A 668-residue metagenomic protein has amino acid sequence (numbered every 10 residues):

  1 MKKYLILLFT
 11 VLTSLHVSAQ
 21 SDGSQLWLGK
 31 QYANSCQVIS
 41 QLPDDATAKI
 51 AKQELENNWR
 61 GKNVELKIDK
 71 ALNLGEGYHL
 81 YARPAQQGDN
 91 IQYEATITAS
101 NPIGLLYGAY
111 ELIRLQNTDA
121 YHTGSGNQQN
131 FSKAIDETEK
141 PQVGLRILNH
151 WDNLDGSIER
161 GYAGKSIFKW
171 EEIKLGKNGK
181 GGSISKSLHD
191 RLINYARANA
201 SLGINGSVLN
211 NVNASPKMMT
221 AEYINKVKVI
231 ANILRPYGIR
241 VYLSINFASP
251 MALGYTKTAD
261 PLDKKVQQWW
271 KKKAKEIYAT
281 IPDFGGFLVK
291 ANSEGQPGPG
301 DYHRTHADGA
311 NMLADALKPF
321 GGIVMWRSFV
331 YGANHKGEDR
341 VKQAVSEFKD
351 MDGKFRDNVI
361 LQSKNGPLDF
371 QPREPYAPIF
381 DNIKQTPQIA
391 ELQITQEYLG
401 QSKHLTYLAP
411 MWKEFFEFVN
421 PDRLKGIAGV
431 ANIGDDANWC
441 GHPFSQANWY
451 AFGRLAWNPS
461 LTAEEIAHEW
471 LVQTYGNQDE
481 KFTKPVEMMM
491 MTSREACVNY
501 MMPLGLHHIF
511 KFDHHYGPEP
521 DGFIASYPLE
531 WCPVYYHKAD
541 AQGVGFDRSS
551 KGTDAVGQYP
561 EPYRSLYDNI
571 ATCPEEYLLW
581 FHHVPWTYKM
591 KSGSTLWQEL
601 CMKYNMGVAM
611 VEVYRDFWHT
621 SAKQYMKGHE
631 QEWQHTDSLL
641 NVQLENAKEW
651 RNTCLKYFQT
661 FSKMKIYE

Functional and structural regions predicted by a protein language model:
Y4-T13: Sec-dependent N-terminal signal peptides
I6, A19-I103: Acidic, contiguous N-terminal accessory segments
S14-S18: N-terminal signal peptide c-region/cleavage motif recognized by signal peptidases
A46-T47, L106, D155-E159, F370-Q371 (+1 more regions): Short, solvent-exposed loop/turn elements at domain surfaces
I50-E54, R83-K271, K275, A279-L288 (+1 more regions): Feature activates predominantly on carbohydrate-active enzymes
N63-G75, F131-T138, M490-M491, V498: Acidic helix-start/capping segments at beta-turn-to-alpha-helix junctions
T123-N127, Y162-A163, R423-E668: C-terminal non-catalytic alpha-helical accessory regions
G182, Y255-H468, T474-Y475: Catalytic-core regions of glycoside hydrolase
